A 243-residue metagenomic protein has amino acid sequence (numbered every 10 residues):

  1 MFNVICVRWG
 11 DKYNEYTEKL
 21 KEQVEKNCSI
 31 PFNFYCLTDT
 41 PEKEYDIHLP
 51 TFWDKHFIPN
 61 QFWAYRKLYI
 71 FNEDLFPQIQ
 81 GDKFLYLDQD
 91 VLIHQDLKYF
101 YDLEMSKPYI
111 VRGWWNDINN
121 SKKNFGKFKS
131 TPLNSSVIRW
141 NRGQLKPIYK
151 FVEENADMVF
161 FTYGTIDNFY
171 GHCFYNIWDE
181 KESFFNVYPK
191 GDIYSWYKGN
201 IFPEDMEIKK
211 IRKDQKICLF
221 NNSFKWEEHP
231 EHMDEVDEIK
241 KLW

Functional and structural regions predicted by a protein language model:
F2, C6-Y16, I30, C36 (+3 more regions): A glycosyltransferase accessory/donor-loop signature
E15-T17, H56-W63, D117-G126, E228-H229: Short, charged, surface-exposed secondary-structure boundary motifs
E22-P31: Short, acidic, metal-binding catalytic loop of nucleotide-sugar glycosyltransferases
T38-Q80: Active-site-proximal specificity loops/subdomain of glycosyltransferases
F84: Short aromatic/hydrophobic "clamp" motif used to bind/position activated sugar donors
D88-L92: The conserved acidic donor/metal-binding loop of glycosyltransferases
I93-S130: Conserved donor-nucleotide/metal-binding helix-loop-beta segment in metal-dependent transferases, i.e., the alpha-helix
F125-V137, M158: A recurrent flexible, glycine/aromatic-enriched loop bordering the glycosyltransferase active site that acts as
